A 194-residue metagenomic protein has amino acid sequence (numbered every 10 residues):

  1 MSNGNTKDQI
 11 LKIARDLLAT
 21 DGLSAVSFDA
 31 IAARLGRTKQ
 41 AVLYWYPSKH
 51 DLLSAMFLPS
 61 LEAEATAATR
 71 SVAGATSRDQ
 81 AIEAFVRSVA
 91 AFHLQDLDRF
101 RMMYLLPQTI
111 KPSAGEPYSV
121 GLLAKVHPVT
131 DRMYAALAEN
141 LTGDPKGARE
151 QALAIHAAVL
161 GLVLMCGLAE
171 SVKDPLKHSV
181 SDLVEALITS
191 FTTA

Functional and structural regions predicted by a protein language model:
M1-N5, T69-R70, A75, A194: N-terminal intrinsically disordered/low-complexity leader segments
Q9, I13, L17-D51, A55: Helix-turn-helix
Y46, L105-K111, A157: Short helix-capping/turn signature of helix-turn-helix
A55, T69-R99, A148, A152-I155: Hydrophobic alpha-helical connector segments
L58-A65: Short, basic, alpha-helical segments at the C-terminal edge of helix-turn-helix-like DNA-binding modules
A65-R70, D98, M102-Y104, P112-G143 (+3 more regions): Amphipathic alpha-helical packing segments from all-alpha helical-bundle domains
F92-Q95, A152-D174, T189-A194: Amphipathic C-terminal alpha-helical segment
